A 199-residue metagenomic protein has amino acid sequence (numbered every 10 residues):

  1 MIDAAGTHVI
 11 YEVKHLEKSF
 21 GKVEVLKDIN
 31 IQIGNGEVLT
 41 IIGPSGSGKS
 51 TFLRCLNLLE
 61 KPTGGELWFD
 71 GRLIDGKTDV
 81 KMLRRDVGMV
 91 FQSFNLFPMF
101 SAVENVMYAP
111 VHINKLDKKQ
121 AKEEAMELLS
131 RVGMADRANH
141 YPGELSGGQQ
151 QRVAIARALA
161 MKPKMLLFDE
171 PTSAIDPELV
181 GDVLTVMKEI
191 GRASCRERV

Functional and structural regions predicted by a protein language model:
M1-A5: Pre-NBD coupling/linker segments of ABC/ABC-like ATPases
G6-R198: ABC family nucleotide-binding domain
